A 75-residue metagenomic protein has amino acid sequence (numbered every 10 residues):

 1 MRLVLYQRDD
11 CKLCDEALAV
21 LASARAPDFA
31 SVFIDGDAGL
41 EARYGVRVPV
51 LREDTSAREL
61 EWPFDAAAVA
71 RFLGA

Functional and structural regions predicted by a protein language model:
M1-S23, A30-S31: Local sequence-structure signature of Cys/Sec-based thiol-disulfide redox active-site neighborhoods
D9, D35-G36, F64: Short beta->alpha linker loops
V20-A26, L51, L73: Alpha-helix C-terminal capping segments
P27-A38: Thiol-based oxidoreductase modules, predominantly thioredoxin-like and allied folds used for disulfide exchange
E41: Chalcogenol-based redox active-site neighborhoods
G45-L51: Structural micro-motif
T55-A75: Non-catalytic, surface beta->alpha helical segment in thiol-disulfide oxidoreductase systems
